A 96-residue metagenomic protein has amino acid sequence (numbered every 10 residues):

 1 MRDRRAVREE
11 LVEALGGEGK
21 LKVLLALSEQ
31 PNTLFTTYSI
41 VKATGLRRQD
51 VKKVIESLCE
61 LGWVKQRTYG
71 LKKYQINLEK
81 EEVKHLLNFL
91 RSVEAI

Functional and structural regions predicted by a protein language model:
M1-E13: Short, Lys/Arg-enriched N-terminal segment that forms or immediately precedes the first helix of a structured domain
L11-K20, T36, Y69-L90: Short, cationic-aromatic polyanion-contact patches
L21-A26: Pre-recognition alpha-helix immediately N-terminal to the DNA-recognition helix within helix-turn-helix or winged-helix
S28-N32: Short helix-capping/hinge SLiMs at alpha-helix to coil transitions
S39-K42: A short acidic, leucine-rich amphipathic alpha-helix
G45-C59: Short amphipathic alpha-helical interaction segments
C59-Y69: A short, conserved structural fragment
E94-I96: Helix-turn-helix/homeodomain-like alpha-helical modules used for DNA recognition and transcription-factor dimerization
